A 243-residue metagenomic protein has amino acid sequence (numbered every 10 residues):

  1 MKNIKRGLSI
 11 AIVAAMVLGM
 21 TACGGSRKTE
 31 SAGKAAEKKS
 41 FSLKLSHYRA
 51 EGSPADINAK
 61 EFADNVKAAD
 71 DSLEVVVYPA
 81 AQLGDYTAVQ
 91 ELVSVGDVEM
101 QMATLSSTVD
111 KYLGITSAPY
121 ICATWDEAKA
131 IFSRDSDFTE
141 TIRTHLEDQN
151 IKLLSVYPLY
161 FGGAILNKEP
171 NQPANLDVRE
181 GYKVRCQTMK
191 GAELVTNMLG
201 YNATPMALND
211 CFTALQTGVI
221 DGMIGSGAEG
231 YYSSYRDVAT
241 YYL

Functional and structural regions predicted by a protein language model:
M1-A11: Bacterial N-terminal signal peptides that target proteins for export
L18-A22: C-terminal motif of bacterial Sec signal peptides marking the signal peptidase cleavage site
G24-A128, K152-L243: N-terminal secretory/targeting leader peptides
W125-D148, N175-V178: Short, solvent-exposed loop/beta-turn-alpha elements that line the ligand-binding surface or hinge of extracytoplasmic
